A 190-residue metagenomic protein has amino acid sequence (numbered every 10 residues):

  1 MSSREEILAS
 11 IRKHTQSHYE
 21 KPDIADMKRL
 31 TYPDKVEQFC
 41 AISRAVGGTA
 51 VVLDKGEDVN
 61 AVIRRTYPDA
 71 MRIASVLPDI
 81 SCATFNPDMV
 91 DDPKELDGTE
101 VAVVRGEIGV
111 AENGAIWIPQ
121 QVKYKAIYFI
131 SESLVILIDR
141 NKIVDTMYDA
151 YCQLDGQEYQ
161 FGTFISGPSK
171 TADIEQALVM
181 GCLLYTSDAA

Functional and structural regions predicted by a protein language model:
M1-D79: N-terminal leader/transition segments
I73-Y124: Hydrophobic, well-structured mid-protein blocks that either form specific transmembrane helices
K94-D97, V101-A102, I108-A111, A126-I130 (+2 more regions): Solvent-exposed alpha-helices and their adjacent loops that cap or buttress functional pockets in soluble metabolic
N113-V122, Y128-S131, D145-A150, I174-A177: A short secondary-structure junction signal
I118, S166-L184: A gly/ser-rich beta-alpha-beta helix-loop segment of oxidoreductase catalytic cores
I136-D139: Conserved beta-strand segments of the P-loop GTPase G domain that flank and frequently precede/overlap
K142-Y151, G156-S166, K170: Hydrophobic alpha-helical transmembrane segments and adjacent short intramembrane/lumenal linkers of inner/organellar
Y185-A190: Conserved small/polar residues in nucleotide/adenosyl-binding loops
